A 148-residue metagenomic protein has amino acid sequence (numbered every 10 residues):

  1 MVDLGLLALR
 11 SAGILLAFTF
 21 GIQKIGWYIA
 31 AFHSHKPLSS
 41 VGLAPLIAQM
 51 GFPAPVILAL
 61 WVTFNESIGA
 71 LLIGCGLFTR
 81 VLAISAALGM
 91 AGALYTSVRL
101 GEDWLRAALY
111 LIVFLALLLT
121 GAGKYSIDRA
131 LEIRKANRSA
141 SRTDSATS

Functional and structural regions predicted by a protein language model:
M1-H33, A48, P53-F64, I68 (+1 more regions): Extended, low-polarity transmembrane helix blocks
F32-P45: Peri-membrane helix termini and adjoining interfacial loops of integral membrane proteins
